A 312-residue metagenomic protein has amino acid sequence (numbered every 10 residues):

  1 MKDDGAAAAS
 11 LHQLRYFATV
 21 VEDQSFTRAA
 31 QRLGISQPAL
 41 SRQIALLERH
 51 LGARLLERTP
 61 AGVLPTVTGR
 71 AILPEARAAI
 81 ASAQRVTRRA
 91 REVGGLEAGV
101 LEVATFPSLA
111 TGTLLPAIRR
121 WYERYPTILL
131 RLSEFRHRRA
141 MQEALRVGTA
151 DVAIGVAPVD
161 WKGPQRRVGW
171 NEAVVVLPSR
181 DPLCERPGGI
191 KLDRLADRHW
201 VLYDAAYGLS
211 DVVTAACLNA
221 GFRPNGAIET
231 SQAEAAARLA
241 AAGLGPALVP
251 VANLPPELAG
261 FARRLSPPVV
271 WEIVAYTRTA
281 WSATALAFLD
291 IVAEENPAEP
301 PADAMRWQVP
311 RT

Functional and structural regions predicted by a protein language model:
L14, H50-L51, I72-G94: Alpha-helical linker/hinge and terminal dimerization helices associated with HTH transcriptional regulators
A18-S36: Short helix-boundary/capping micro-motifs
E48-V67: A short LG(V/I)-centered, amphipathic sequence patch enriched for acidic residue(s) preceding the LG motif
A98-D160, T230: Central regulatory/effector-binding core of bacterial HTH transcription factors
H137-M141, R146-A150, V156, D204-F261: Hydrophobic hinge/microswitch elements
K162-R167, N171-E172, E234-A280: Beta-alpha-beta core module
G163-W200, L286: Flexible hinge/capping segments at coil-to-helix
A262-R311: A late-sequence structural motif
